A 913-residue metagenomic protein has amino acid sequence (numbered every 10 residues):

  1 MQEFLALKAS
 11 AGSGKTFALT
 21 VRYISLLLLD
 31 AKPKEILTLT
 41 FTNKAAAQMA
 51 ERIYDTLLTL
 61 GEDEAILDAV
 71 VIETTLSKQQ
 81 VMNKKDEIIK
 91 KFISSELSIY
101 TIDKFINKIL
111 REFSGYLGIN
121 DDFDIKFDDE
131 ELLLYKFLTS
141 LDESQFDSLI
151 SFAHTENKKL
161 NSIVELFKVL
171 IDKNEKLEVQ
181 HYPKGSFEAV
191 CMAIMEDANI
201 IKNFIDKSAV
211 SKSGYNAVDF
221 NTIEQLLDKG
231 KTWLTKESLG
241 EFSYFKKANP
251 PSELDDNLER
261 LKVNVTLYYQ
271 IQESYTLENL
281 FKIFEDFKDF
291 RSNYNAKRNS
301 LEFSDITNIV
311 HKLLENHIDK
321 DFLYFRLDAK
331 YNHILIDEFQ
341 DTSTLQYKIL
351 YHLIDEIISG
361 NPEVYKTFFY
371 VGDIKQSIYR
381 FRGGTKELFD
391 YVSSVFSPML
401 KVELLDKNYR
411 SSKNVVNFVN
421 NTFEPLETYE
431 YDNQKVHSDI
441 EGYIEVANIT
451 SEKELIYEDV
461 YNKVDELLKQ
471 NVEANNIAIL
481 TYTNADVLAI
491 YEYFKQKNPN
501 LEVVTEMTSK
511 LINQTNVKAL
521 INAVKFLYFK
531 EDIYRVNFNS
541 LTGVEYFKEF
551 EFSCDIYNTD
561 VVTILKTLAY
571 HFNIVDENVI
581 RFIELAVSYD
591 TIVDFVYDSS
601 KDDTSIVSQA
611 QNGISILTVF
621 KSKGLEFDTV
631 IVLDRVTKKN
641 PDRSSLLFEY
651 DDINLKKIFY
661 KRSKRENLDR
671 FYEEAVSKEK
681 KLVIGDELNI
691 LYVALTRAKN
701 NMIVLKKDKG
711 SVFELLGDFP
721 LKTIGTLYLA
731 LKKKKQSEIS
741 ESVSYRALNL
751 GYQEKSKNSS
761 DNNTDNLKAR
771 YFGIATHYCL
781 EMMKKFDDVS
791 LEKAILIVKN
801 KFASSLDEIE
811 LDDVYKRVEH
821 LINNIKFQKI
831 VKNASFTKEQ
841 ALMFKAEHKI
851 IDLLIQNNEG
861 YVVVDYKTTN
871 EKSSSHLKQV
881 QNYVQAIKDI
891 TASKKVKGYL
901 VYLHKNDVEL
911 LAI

Functional and structural regions predicted by a protein language model:
M1-E51, D255-R260, A329, Q340 (+7 more regions): Conserved motor-region signature of P-loop NTPase helicases/translocases
Q2, L7, T40-K44, G61-K229 (+1 more regions): Conserved ATP-dependent motor core of P-loop NTPases, especially the RecA-like helicase ATPase domain
F4-K8, A46, S98, F123-L134 (+3 more regions): Conserved helicase NTPase motor core
E35, I72, S162-S300, K638 (+2 more regions): Conserved ATP-driven helicase/translocase motor core recognized via long, highly charged RecA-like/P-loop NTPase domain
E35, V364-Y370, G710-S711, A892-I913: Substrate-binding beta-hairpin/strand module that engages nucleic acids
A46, A50, L617, Y692 (+6 more regions): Nuclease catalytic cores
E492, K518-R697, N701, V798 (+1 more regions): Conserved helicase C-terminal RecA-like lobe
E687-M702, S874-H904: Metal-dependent nuclease catalytic cores in nucleic-acid-processing enzymes, especially RNase H-like/related
